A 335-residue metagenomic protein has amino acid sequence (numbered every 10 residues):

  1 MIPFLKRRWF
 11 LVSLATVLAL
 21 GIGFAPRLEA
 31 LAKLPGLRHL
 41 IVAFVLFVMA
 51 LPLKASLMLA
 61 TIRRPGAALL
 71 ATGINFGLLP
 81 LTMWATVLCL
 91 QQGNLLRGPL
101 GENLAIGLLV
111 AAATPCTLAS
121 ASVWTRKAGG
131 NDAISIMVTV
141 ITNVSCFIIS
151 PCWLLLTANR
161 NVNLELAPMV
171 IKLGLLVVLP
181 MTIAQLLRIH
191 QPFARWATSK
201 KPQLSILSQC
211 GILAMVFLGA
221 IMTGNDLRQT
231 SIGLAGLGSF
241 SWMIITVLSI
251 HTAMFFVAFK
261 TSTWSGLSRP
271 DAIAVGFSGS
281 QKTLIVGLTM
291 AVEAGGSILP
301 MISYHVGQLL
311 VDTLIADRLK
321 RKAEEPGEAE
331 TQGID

Functional and structural regions predicted by a protein language model:
M1-D335: Alpha-helical transmembrane segments of multi-pass small-molecule/ion transporters
